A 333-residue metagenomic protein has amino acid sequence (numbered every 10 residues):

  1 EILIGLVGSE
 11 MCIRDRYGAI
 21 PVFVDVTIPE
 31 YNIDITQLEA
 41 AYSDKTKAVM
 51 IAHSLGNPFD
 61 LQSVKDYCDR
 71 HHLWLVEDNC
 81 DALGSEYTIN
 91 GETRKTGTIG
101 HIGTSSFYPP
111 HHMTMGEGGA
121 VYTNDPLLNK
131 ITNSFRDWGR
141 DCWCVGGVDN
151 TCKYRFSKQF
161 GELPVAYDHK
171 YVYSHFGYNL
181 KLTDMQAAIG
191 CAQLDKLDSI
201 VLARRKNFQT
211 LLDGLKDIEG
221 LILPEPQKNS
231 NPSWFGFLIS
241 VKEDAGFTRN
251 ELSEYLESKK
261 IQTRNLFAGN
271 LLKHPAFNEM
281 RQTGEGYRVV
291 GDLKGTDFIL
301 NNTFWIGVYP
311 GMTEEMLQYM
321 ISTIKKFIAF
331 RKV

Functional and structural regions predicted by a protein language model:
E1-G8, I13: Single conserved hydrophobic/aromatic residue that forms the stacking wall/gate of nucleotide- or nucleobase-binding
S9, P21-V22: Short hydrophobic beta-strand element within catalytic cores of glycosyltransferases and related nucleotide-activated
I13-R14, Y67, K95, M185: Hydrophobic/aromatic ligand-binding patch that stacks against planar heteroaromatic rings of cofactors or nucleotides
G18: Structured binding elements
F23-T27: Short beta->alpha connector loops at strand-helix junctions that form conserved, small/polar/Pro-enriched
P29-K130, W305, Y309: Active-site phosphate-binding strand-loop segment of PLP-dependent enzymes
T36, A40, A48-A52, L61-S63 (+3 more regions): PLP-dependent aminotransferase class I/II
